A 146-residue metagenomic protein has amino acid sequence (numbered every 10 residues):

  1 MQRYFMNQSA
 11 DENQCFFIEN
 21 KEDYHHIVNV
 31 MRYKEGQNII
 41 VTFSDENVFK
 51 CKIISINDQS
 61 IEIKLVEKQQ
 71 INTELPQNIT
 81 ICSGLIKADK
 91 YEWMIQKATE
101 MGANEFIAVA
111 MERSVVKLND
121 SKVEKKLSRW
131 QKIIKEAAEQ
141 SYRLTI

Functional and structural regions predicted by a protein language model:
M1-Q70: N-terminal positively charged helical leader segments and presequences
N72-I146: RNA substrate-binding interface of SAM-dependent RNA methyltransferases
